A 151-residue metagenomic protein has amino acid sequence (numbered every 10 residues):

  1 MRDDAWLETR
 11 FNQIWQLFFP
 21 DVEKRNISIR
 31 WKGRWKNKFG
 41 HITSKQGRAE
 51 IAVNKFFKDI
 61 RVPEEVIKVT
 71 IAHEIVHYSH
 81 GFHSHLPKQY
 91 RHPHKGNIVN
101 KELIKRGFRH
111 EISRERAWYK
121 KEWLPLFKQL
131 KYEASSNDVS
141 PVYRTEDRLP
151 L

Functional and structural regions predicted by a protein language model:
M1-V69, Y78-L151: Active-site-proximal or metal-binding-adjacent scaffold patches in catalytic folds
